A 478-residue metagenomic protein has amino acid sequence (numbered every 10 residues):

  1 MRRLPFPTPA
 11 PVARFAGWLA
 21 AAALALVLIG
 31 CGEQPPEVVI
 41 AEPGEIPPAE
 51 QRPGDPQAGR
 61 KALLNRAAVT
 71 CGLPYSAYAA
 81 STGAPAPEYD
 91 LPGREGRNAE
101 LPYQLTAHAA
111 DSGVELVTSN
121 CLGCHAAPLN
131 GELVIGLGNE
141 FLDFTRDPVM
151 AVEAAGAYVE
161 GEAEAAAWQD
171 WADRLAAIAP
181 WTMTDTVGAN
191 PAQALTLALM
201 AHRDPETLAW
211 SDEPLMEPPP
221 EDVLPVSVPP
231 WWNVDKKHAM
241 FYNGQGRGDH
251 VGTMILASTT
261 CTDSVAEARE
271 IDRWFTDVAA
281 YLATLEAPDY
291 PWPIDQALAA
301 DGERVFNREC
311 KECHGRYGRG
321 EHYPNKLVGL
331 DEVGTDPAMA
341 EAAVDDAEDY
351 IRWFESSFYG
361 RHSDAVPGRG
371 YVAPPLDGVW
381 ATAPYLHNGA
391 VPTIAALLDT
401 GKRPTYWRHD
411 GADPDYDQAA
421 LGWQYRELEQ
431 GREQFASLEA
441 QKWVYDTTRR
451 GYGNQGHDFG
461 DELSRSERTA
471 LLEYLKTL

Functional and structural regions predicted by a protein language model:
M1-A13: N-terminal secretory signal peptides that target proteins for export/translocation
P9-A10, A23, D295, T382: Exposed boundary/loop context
A16-V27: Bacterial N-terminal signal peptides
G32-L478: Periplasmic c-type cytochrome electron-transfer domains
